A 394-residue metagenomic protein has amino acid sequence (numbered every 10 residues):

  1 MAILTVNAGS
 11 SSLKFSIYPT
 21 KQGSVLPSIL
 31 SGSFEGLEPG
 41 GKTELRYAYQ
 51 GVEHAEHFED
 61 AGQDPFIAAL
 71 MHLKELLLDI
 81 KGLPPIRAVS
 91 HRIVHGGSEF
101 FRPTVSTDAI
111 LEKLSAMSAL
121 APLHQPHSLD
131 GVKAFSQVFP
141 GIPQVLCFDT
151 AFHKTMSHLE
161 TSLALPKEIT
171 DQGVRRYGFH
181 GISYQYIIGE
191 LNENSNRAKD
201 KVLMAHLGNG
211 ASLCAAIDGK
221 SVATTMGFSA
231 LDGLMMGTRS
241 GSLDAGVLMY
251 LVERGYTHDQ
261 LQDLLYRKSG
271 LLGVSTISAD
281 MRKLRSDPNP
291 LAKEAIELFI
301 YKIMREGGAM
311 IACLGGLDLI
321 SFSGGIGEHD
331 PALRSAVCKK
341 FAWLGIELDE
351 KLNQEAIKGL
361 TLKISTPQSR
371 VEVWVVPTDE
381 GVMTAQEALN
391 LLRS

Functional and structural regions predicted by a protein language model:
M1-L4: Extreme N-terminal starter segment of soluble prokaryotic enzymes
A8-G9, R92-H95, L207-N209, L317 (+1 more regions): Glycine-rich beta-strand-to-loop/alpha-helix junction loops that act as flexible
S12-G62: Short glycine-rich, Thr/Ser-proximal phosphate-binding strand/loop in the N-terminal lobe of ATP-dependent enzymes
K74-H124, P143-V145, F152-S162: Short beta-strand-loop/turn "lid" adjacent to the catalytic site in phosphate-handling enzymes
F152-E253: Glycine-rich phosphate-binding loop of actin/hexokinase-like ATP-binding domains
I217, V222-R254, D263, G324-A356: Catalytic phosphate/nucleotide-handling subdomain of diverse soluble enzymes
D263, G270-V274, D280-C313: Adenine-nucleotide phosphate-binding core of ATP-dependent small-molecule kinases
K293, E297-C313, G327-S394: Internal helix-turn-beta structural module
